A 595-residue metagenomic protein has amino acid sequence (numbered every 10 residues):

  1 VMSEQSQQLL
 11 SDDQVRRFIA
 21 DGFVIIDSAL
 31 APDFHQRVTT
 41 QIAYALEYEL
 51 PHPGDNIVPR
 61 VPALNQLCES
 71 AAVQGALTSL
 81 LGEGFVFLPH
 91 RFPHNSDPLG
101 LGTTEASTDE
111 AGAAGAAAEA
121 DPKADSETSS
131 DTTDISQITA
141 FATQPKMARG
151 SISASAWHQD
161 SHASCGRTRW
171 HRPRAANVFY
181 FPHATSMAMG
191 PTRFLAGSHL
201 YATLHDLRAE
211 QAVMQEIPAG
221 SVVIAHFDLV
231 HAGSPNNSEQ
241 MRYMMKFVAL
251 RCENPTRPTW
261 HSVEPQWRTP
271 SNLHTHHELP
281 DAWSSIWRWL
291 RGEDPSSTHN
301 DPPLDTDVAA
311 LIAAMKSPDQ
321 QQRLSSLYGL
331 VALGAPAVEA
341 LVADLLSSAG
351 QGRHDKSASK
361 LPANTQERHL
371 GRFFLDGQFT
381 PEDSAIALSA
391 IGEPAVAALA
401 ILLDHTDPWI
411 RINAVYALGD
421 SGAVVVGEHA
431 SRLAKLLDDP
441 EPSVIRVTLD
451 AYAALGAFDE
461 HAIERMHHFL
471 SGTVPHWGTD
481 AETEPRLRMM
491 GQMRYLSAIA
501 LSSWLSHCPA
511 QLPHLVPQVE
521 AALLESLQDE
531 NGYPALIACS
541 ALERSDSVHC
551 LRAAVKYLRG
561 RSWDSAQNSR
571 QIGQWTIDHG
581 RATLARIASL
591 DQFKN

Functional and structural regions predicted by a protein language model:
V1-V86, S130, E293-A309, P318 (+11 more regions): N-terminal auxiliary "cap/dimerization" subdomain that precedes the catalytic jelly-roll/cupin core of mononuclear
Q5-S6, L10-D21, L30-A219, L229-A232 (+2 more regions): Non-heme Fe(II) oxygenase catalytic core, chiefly the N-lobe of the double-stranded beta-helix
V15, T39, A43, N65 (+10 more regions): Non-transmembrane alpha-helical segments in soluble domains of secreted/periplasmic/extracellular proteins
V230-A313, Q322-Y328, G334, P381: Non-heme Fe(II)/2-oxoglutarate
P280-P303, Q321-P336, D355-P394, A398-I401 (+6 more regions): Structural detector for internal amphipathic alpha-helices that build alpha-solenoid repeat scaffolds
D307-V308, V338, A395-V396, V426-A430 (+3 more regions): Core helices of alpha-solenoid repeat scaffolds
A310-P318, A340-D355, E367-D376, A398-T406 (+5 more regions): Alpha-solenoid HEAT/Armadillo-like helical repeat scaffolds in large eukaryotic proteins
